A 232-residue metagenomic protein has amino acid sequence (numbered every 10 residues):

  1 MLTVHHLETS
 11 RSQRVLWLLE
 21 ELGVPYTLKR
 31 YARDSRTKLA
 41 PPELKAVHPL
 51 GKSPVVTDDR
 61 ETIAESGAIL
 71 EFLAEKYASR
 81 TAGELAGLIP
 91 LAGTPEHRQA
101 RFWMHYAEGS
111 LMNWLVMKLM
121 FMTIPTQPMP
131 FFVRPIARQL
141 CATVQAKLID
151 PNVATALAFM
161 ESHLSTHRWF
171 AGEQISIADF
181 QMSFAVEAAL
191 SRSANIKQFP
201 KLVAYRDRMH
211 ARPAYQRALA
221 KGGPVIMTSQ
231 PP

Functional and structural regions predicted by a protein language model:
M1-L2, M227-P232: Basic/polar N-terminal segments that are highly enriched at the extreme N-terminus, encompassing both cleavable
M1-Q139, T143: GST-like domain detector, emphasizing the conserved glutathione-binding G-site in the N-terminal thioredoxin-like
R33-D34, A178, G223: Conserved beta-strand edge residues that scaffold enzyme active sites
R36, I226-M227: Generic structural signal for helix capping and beta-alpha/helix-loop junctions
A68, K201, A214: Residue-level recognition of oxygen-bearing side chains
A82-L91, N113-L115, W169-E173, Q198 (+2 more regions): Short, hydrophobic secondary-structure boundary micro-motifs
A107-A211: GST-like fold's C-terminal all-alpha helical module
